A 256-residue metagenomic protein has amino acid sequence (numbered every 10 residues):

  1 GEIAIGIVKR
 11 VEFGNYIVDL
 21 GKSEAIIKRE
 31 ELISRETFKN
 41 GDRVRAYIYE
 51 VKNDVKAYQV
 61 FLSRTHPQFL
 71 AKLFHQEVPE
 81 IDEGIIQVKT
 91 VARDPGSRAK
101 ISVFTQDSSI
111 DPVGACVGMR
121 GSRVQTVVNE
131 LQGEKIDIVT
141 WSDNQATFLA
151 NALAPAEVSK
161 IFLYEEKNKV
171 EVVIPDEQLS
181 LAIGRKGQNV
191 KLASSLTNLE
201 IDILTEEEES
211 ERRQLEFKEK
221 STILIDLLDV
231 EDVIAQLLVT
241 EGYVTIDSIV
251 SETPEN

Functional and structural regions predicted by a protein language model:
G1-N256: RNA-contacting regions in translation and RNA-metabolism proteins, encompassing KH/S1 modules where present
